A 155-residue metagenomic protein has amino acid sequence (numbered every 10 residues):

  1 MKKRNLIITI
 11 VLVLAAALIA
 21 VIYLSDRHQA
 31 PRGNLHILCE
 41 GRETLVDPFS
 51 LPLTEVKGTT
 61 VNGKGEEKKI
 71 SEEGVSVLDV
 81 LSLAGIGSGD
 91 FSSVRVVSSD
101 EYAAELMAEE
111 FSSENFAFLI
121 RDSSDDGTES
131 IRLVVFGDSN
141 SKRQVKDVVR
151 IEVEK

Functional and structural regions predicted by a protein language model:
K2-K155: N-terminal intrinsically disordered, low-complexity segments enriched in P/E/S/T
